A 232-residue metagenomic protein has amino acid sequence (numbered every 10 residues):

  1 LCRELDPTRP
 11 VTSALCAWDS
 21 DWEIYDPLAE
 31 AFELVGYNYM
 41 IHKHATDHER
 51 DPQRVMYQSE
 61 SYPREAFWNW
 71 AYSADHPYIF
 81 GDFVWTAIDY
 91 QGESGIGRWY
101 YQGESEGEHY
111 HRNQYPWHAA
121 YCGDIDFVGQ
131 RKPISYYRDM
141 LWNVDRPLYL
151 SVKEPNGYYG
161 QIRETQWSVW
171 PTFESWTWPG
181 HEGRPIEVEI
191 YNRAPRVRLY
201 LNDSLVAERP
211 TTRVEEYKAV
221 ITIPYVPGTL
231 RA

Functional and structural regions predicted by a protein language model:
L1-C16, D26-E33, K43-R231: Substrate-binding clefts and catalytic carboxylate motifs of secreted carbohydrate-active enzymes
G36-M40: A general structural motif
